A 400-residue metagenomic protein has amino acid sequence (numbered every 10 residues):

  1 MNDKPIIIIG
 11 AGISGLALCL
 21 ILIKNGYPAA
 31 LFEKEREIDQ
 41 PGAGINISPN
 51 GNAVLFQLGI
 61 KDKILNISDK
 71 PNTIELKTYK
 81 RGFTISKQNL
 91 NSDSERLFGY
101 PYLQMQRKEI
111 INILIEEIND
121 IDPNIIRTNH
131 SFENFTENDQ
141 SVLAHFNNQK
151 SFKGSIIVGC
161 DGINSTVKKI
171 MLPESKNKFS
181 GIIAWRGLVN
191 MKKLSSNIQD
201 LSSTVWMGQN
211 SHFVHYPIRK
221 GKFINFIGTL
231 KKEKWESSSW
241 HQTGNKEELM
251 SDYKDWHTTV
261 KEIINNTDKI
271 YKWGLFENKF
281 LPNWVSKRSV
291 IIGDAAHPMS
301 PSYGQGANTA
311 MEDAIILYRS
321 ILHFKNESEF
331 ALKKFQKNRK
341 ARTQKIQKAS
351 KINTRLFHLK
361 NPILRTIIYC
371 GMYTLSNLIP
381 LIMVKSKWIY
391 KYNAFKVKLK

Functional and structural regions predicted by a protein language model:
M1-K4, E262, P282, Y303-G304 (+1 more regions): C-terminal helical "tail/cap" subdomain of flavin- and related membrane-associated enzymes
N2-I6, I23, S48-N190, E233-M250 (+1 more regions): Conserved N-terminal helical subregion
P5, P28, F223-F226: Residues at the starts of beta-strands that form the adenosine-phosphate
A11-K24, P28-E35, V158-G159, W185 (+3 more regions): Conserved mid-domain beta->alpha element of the FAD-binding
D62, M191-Q199, G221, H323-N326: Short helix-loop capping/hinge motifs at secondary-structure junctions, enriched in acidic/polar residues
N66-I67, I125, K254-K272, S328-K333: Acidic/histidine metal-binding catalytic segments
K178-I182, I198-S202, T258-G274: A short coil-to-beta-strand element that immediately follows conserved catalytic motifs
L201-E236, K246, M250-Y253, L275: Active-site substrate-recognition segment that forms the wall of the catalytic cavity or substrate channel
